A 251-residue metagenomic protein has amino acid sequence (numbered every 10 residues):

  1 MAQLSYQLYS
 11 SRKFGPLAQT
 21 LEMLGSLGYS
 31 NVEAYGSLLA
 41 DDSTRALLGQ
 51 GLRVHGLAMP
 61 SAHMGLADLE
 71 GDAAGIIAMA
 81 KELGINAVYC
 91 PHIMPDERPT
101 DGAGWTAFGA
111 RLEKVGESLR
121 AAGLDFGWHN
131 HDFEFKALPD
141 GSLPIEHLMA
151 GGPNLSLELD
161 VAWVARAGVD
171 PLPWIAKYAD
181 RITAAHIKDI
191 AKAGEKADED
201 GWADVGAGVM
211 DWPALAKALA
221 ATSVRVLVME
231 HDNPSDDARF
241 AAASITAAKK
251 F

Functional and structural regions predicted by a protein language model:
M1-A87: N-terminal pre-domain/capping segments
M1-G28, M79-G84, A122, P139-S156 (+1 more regions): Histidine-acidic metal/acid-base catalytic patches
Q7-S11, Y35-L39, M64-A67, I93-P95 (+4 more regions): Active-site beta-loop-alpha junctions enriched in small/polar residues
E22, N31, A67-L157, R166: Active-site acidic/histidine proton-transfer and metal-coordination neighborhood in alpha/beta enzyme cores
E33, S61-H63, Y89, G127 (+3 more regions): Conserved beta-strand positions in the central sheet of alpha/beta enzyme cores
D42, R98, K136, E195 (+1 more regions): Glycine/Thr-rich phosphate-binding loops of Rossmann-like dinucleotide-binding domains
R45-V54, R111-L119, H147, W174 (+2 more regions): Catalytic-core regions built around general acid/base machinery
